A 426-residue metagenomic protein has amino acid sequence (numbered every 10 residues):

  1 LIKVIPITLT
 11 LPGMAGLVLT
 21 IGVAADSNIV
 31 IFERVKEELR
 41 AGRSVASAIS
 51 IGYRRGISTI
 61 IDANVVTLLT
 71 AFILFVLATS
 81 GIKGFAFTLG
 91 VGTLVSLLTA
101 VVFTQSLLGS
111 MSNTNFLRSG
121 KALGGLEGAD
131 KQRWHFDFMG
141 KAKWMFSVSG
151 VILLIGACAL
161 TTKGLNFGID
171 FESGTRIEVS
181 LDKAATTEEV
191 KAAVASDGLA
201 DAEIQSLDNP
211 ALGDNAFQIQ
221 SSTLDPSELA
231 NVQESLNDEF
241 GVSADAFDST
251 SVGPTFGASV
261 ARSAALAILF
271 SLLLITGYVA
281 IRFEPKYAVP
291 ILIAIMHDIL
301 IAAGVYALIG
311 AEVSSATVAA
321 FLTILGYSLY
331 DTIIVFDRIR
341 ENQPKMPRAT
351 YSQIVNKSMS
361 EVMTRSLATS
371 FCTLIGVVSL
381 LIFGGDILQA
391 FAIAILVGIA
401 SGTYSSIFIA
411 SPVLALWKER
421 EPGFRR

Functional and structural regions predicted by a protein language model:
L1-R426: A structural signal for conserved, well-ordered secondary-structure elements that form binding/interaction cores
